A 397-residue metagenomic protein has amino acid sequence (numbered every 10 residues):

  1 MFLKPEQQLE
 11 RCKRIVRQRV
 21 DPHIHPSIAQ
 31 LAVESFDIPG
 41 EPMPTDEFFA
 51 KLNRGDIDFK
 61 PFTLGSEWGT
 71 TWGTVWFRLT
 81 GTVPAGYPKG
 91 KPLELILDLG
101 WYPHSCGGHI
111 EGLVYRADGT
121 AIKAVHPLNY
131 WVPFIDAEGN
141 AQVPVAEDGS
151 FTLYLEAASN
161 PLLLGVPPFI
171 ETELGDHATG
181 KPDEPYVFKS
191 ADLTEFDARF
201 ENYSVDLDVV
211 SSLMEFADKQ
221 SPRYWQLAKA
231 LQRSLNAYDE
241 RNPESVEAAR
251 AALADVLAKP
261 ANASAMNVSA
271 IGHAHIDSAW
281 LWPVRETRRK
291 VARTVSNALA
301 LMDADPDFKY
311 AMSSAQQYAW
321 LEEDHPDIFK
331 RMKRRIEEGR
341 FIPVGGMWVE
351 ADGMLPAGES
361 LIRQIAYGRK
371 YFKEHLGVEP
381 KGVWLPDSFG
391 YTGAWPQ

Functional and structural regions predicted by a protein language model:
M1-Q397: Carbohydrate-active enzymes and regulators
